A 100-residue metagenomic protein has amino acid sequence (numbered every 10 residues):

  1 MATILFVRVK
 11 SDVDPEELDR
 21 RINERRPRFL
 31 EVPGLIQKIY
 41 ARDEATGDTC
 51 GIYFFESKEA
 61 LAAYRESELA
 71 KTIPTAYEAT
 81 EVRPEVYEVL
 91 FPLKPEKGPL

Functional and structural regions predicted by a protein language model:
M1-T49, K58-S67, Y77-L100: Short S/T/G/P-rich N-terminal loop/turn motif that feeds into the first structured element of a domain
K71-T75: A common structural junction motif
